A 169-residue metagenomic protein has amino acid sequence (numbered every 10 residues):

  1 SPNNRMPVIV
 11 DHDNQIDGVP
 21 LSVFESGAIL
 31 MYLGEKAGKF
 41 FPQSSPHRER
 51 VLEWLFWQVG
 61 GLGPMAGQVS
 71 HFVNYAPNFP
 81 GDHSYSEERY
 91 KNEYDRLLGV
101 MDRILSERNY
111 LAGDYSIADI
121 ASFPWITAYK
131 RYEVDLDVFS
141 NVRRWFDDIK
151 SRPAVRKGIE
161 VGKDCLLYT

Functional and structural regions predicted by a protein language model:
S1-E88, N92, D102: GST-like domain detector, emphasizing the conserved glutathione-binding G-site in the N-terminal thioredoxin-like
A28, P153-A154: Alpha-helix/helix-capping structural signal
Q58-P153: GST-like fold's C-terminal all-alpha helical module
G158: Charged phosphate-binding loop/patch that engages nucleotide di/tri-phosphates or the phosphate backbone of nucleic
V161-G162: Exported/periplasmic ABC-transporter solute-binding proteins
Y168-T169: Conserved small/polar residues in nucleotide/adenosyl-binding loops
